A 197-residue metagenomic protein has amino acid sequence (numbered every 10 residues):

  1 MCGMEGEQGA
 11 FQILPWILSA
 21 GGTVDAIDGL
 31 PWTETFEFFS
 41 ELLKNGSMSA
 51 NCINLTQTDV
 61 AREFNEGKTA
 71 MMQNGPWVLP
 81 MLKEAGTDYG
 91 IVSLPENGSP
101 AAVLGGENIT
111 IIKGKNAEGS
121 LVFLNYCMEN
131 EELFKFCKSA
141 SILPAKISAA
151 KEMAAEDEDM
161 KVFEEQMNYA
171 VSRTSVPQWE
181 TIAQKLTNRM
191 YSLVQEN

Functional and structural regions predicted by a protein language model:
C2-V24, V103-T110, I182-V194: Periplasmic solute-binding protein
F11-Q12, W16, A61-E63, V78-A85: Pocket-flanking alpha-helical
V24-I53: Glycine-centered hinge/linker elements that transmit conformational signals in sensory and ligand-binding systems
N45-S47, K83-I142, A149, P177 (+3 more regions): Extracytoplasmic/periplasmic substrate-recognition and gating elements
N51-N65: Short helix-initiation/N-cap motifs at beta->coil->alpha
Q57, N74-L79: Beta->alpha turn/N-cap motifs
A70-G75, G90: Paired acidic/hydrophobic, glycine-rich loop segments that form the ligand-binding mouth/hinge of periplasmic-binding
E165-N197: Conserved C-terminal helix/tail region of periplasmic/extracytoplasmic solute-binding proteins
